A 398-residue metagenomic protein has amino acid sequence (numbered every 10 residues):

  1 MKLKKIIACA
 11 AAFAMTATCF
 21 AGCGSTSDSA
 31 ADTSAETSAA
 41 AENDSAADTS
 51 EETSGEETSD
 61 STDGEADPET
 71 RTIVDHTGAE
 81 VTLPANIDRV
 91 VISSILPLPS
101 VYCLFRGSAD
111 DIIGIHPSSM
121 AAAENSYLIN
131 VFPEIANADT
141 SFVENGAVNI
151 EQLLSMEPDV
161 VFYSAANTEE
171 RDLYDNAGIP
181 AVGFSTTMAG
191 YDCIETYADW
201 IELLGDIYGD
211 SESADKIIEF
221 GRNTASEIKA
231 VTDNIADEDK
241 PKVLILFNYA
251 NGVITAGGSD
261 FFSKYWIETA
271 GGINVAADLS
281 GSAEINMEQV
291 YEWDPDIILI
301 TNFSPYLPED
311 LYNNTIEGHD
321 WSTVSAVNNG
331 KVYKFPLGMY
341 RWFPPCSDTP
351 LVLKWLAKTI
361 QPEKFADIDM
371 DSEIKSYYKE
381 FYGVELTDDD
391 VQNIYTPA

Functional and structural regions predicted by a protein language model:
M1-A10: Bacterial Sec-dependent N-terminal signal peptides
I6, G24-V101, E212-L246, A366-A398: Bacterial Sec-exported substrate-binding components of ABC uptake systems
T18-G22: C-terminal motif of bacterial Sec signal peptides marking the signal peptidase cleavage site
R89-S93, D111-H116, V160-S164, A181-S185 (+5 more regions): Structural recognition of the beta-strand scaffold that forms the well-ordered cores of secreted hydrolase catalytic
S94-Q152, V160: A short, structured surface patch at a secondary-structure boundary
T140-N145, I150-Y163, M287-F303: Proline-aspartate-enriched helix->loop->beta-strand connector
E170-G252, A276-A277, V327-P397: Extracytoplasmic substrate-binding proteins
T255-G281: Alpha-helical, coiled-coil/dimerization segments enriched in small aliphatic residues
